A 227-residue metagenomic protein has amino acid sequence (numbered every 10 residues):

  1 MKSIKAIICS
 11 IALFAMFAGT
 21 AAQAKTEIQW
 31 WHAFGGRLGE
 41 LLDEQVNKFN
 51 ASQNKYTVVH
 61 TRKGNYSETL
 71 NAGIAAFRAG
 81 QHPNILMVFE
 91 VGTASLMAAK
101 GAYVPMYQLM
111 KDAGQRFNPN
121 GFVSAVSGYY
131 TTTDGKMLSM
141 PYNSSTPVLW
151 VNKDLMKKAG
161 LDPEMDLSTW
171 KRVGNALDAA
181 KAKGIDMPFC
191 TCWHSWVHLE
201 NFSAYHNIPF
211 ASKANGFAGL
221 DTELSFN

Functional and structural regions predicted by a protein language model:
M1-I8: Bacterial N-terminal signal peptides that target proteins for export
C9-F17: Bacterial N-terminal signal peptides
G19-A24: Sec/Tat signal peptide C-region and signal peptidase I cleavage site
K25-G35, Y56-T61, I85, L138: Short, well-ordered beta-strand elements
E27-E44, K63-Y66, S145, V197: Extracytoplasmic "Venus flytrap"
G39-V46, L70, I74, E90-A94 (+8 more regions): Extracytoplasmic/secreted envelope proteins and their assembly/folding machinery, especially bacterial periplasmic
K48-F122, K158-G160: Extracytoplasmic "Venus flytrap"/periplasmic binding protein-like
A51, Y107-G114, T131-H198, F210-N227: Helix-loop-helix "hinge/cap" segment bordering the ligand-binding cleft or interdomain interface
